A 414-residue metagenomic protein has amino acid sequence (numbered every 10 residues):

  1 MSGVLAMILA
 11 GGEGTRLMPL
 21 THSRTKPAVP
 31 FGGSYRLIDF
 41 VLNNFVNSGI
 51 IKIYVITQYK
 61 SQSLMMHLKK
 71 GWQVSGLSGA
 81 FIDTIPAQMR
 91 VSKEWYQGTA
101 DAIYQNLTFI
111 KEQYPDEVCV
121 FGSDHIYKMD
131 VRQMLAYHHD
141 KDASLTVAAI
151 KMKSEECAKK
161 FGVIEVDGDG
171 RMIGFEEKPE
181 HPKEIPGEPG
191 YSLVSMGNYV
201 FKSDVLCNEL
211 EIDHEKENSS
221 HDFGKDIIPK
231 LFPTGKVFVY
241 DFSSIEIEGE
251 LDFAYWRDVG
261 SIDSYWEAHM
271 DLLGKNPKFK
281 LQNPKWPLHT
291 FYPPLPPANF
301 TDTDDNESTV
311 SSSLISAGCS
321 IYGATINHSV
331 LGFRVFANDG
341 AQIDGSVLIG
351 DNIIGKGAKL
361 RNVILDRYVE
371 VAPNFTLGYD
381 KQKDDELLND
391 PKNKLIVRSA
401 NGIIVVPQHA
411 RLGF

Functional and structural regions predicted by a protein language model:
M1-V4, D204, I212-F414: Left-handed beta-helix
S2-Q73, L77-A80, R90-K93: N-terminal glycine-rich phosphate-binding loop and ensuing alpha1 helix
L37-V41, D101-Q105, G332: Well-ordered alpha-helical segments embedded in enzymatic catalytic cores
G79-I103: Active-site-proximal specificity loops/subdomain of glycosyltransferases
V118: Short aromatic/hydrophobic "clamp" motif used to bind/position activated sugar donors
F121-S123: Active-site acidic Asp-centered loop
M129-D204, E211: Conserved core of the sugar-phosphate nucleotidyltransferase
